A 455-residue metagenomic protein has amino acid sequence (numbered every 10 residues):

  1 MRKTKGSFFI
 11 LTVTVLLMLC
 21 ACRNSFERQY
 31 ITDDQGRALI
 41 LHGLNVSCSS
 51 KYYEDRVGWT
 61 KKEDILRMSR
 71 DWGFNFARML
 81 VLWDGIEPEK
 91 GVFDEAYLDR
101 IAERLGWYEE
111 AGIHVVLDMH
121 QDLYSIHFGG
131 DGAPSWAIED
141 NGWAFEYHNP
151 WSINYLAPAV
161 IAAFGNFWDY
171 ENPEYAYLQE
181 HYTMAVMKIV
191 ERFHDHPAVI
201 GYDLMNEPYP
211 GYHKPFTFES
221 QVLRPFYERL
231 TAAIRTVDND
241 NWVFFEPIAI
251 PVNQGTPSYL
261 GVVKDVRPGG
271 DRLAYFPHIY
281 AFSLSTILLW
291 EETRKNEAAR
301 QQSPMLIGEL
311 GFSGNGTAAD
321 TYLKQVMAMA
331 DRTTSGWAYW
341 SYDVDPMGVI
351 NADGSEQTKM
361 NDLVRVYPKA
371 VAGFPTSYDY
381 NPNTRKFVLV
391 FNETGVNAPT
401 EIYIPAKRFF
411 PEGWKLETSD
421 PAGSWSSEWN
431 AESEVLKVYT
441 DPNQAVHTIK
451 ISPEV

Functional and structural regions predicted by a protein language model:
R2-I10: Bacterial N-terminal signal peptides that target proteins for export
I10-M18: Bacterial N-terminal signal peptides
F26-L41, N45-W242, P247-L260: Active-site mouth of glycoside hydrolases
I200, N206, P247, G261-T286: Aromatic- and acid-rich polysaccharide-binding/catalytic face of secreted or lumenal carbohydrate-active enzymes
Y280, L284-T358: Substrate-binding cleft of secreted/luminal carbohydrate-active enzymes
E356-W429: Surface beta-strand/loop "capping" patches
P368-F374, A398-I402, E432-V455: C-terminal beta-strand-rich structural cap/linker in extracellular carbohydrate-active enzymes
